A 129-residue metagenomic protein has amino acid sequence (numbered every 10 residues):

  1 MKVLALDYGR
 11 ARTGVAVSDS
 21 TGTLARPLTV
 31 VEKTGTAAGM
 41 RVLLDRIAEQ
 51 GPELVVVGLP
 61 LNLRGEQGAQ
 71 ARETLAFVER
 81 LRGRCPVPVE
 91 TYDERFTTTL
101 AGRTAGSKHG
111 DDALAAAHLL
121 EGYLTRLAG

Functional and structural regions predicted by a protein language model:
M1-L6, R10-G129: Phosphate- and other anionic-substrate recognition elements at nucleic-acid/protein interfaces
